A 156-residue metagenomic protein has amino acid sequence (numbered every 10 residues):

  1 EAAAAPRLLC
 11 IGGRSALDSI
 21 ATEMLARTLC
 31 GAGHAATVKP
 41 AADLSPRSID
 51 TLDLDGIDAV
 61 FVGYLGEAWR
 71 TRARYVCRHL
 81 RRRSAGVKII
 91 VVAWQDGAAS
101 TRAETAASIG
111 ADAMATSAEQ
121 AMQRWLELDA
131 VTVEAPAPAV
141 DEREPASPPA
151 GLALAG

Functional and structural regions predicted by a protein language model:
E1, A42-D43: Short glycine/proline-centered loop/turn elements that form peptide/ligand docking sites
E1-T22: Long amphipathic N-terminal alpha/beta scaffold segment
R7, A35, K88: Residues at the starts of beta-strands that form the adenosine-phosphate
S19, E23, S100-A103: Short, surface-exposed alpha-helical segments at coil->helix boundaries
E23-V38, R82: Short helix-loop-beta junction
A35-A42, A115: Short hydrophobic/Thr-rich beta-strand motif most characteristic of the beta2 strand and flanking loop of CheY-like
D43-E104: Cofactor-cradling patches in redox/metallo enzymes
K88-G156: Peripheral docking tails and interdomain loops at the edges of cofactor- or intermediate-handling domains
